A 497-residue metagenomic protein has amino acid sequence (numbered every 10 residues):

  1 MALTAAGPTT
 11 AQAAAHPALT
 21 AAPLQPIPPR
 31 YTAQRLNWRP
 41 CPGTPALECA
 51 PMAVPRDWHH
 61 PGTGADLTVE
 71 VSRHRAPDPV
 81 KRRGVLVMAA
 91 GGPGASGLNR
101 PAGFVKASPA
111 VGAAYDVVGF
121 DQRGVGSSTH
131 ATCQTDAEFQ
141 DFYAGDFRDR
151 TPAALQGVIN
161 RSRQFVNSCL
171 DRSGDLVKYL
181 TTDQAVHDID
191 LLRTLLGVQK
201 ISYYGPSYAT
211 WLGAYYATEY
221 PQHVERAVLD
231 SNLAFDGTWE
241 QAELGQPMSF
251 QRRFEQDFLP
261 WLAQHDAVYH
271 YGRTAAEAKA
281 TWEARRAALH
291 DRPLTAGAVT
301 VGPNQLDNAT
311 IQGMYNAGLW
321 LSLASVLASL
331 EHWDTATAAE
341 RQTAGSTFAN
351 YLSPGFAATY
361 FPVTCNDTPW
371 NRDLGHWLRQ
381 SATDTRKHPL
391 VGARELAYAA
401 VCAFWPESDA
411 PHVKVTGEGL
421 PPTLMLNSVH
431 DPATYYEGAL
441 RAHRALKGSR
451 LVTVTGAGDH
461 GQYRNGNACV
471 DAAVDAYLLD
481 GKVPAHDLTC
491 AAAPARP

Functional and structural regions predicted by a protein language model:
G7-Q156, A276, F404-A410, R450 (+1 more regions): Catalytic-loop region of hydrolases
S96, H187, G205-A217: Glycine-rich nucleophile elbow surrounding the catalytic serine of serine-hydrolase chemistry
T132-A144, Y216-E277, S325-A338: A catalytic-pocket lid/entrance helix-loop region that shapes and gates access to the active site across common
S168-D175, D183-K200: Conserved acidic catalytic loop of the alpha/beta-hydrolase fold
K279-P421, G466: Alpha/beta-hydrolase fold active-site neighborhood
L424-H430: Conserved strand-to-loop "acid loop" that flanks and positions the catalytic carboxylate
P432-G438: Conserved alpha/beta-hydrolase "acid-adjacent" motif
G458-A468: Catalytic histidine-centered segment of alpha/beta-hydrolase-like enzymes
